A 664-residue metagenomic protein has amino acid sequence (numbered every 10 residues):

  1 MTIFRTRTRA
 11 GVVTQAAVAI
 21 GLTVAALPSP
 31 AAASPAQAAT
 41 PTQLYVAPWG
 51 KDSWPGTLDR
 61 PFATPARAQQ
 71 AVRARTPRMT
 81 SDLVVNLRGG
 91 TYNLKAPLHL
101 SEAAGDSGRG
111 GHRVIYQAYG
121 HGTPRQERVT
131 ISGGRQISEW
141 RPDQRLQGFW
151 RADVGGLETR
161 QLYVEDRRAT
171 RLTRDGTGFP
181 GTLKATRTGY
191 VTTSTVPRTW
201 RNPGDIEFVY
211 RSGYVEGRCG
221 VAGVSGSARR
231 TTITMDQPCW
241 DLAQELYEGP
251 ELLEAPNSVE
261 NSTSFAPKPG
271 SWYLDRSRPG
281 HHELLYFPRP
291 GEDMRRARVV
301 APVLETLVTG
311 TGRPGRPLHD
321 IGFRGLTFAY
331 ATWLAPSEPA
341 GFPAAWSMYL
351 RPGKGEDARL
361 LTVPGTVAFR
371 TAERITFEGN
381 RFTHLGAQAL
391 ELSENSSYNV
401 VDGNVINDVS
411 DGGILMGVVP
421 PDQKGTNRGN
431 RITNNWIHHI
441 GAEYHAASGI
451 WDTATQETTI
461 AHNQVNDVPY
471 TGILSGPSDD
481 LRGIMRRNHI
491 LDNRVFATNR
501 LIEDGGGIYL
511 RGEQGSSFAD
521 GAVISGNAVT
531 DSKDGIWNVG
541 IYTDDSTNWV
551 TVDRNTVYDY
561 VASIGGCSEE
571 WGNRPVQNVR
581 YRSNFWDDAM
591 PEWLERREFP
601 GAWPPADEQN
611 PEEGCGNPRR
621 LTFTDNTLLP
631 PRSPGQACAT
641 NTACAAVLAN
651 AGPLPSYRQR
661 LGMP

Functional and structural regions predicted by a protein language model:
M1-A38: Secretory targeting and sorting signals
T42, S81-L83, G90, A96 (+20 more regions): The right-handed parallel beta-helix/beta-solenoid scaffold, focusing on the short coil/turn and N-cap positions
Y45-T371, T376, L654-P664: Extracellular polysaccharide-degrading/modifying enzymes targeting complex plant/algal/animal polysaccharides
N86, N93, H99, I115-Q117 (+21 more regions): Extracellular beta-strand solenoid repeats
A96-P97, E305, T332-E338, P364 (+11 more regions): Short glycine/acidic-rich loop motifs that flank beta-strands on beta-rich extracellular proteins
Y116-Y119, Q126-E127, I131, H445 (+2 more regions): Extracellular, surface-exposed repeat architectures
T170, D175-G176, Y330, L334 (+1 more regions): Extracellular beta-rich repeat passengers
H319-Y330, E373-A387, S397-D411, K424-G441 (+6 more regions): Right-handed parallel beta-helix
